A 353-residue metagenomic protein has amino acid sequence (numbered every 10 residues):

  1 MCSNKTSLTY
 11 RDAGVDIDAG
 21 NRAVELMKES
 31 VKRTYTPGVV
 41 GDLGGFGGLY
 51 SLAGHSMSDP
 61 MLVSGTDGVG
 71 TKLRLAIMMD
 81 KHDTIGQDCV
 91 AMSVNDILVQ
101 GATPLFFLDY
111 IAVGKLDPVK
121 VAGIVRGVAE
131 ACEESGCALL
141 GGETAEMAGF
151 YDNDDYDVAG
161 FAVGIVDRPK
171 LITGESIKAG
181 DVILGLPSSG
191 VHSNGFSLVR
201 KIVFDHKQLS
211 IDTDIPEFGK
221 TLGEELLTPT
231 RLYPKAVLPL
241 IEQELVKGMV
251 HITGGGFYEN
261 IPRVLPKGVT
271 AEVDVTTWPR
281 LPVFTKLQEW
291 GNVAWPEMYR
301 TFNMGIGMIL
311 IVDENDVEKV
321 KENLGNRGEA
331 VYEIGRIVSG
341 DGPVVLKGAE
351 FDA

Functional and structural regions predicted by a protein language model:
C2-D12, K120, I124-A138, Y151-Y156 (+3 more regions): Glycine-/charge-enriched secondary-structure boundary and capping motifs
C2-P37: N-terminal amphipathic/basic leader segments beginning at the initiator methionine
D16, D67, G180, H251 (+1 more regions): Residue-level signature of catalytic and energy-coupling elements of molecular machines, predominantly ATP/GTP-dependent
V24, A122-V125, F196: Hydrophobic face of alpha-helices
M27, L49, S93-V94, V199-I202 (+4 more regions): Buried hydrophobic packing segments
E29-S189: Glycine-rich phosphate/pyrophosphate-binding loop regions near the starts of catalytic domains
S56-M57, V69-K72, D167-K170, V191-S193 (+4 more regions): Short, acidic Gly/Pro/Ser/Thr-rich loop/turn segments
D157, K170-F218, L222: Short, acidic (Asp/Glu-rich) active-site segment that either coordinates a divalent metal cofactor
